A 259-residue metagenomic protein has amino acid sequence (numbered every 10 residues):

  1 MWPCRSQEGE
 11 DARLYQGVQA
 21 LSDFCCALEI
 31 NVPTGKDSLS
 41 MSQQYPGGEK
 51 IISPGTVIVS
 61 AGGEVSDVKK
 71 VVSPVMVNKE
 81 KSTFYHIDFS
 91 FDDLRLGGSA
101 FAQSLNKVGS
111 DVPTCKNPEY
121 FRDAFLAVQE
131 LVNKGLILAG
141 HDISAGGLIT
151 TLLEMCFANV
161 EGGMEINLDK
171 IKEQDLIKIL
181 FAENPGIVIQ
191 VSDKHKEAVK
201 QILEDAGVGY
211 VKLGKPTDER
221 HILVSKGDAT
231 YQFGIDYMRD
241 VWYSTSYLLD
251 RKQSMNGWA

Functional and structural regions predicted by a protein language model:
M1-R5, E10-L14, S22, C26-L28 (+4 more regions): Mobile "lid/hinge" segments at catalytic clefts and subdomain interfaces of large enzymes
E10-F24, L28-I58, S110, N133-A259: Glycine-/charge-enriched secondary-structure boundary and capping motifs
V32, D123-L126, E130: Phosphate/ATP-binding catalytic cores across multiple sugar-kinase/actin-like superfamilies, primarily ASKHA
S60-S66, C115-F125, I166-E173: A general structural motif
F84-A124, Q232-G234, M238-A259: Segments adjacent to and within acyl-thioester-processing domains across lipid and secondary-metabolism enzymes
